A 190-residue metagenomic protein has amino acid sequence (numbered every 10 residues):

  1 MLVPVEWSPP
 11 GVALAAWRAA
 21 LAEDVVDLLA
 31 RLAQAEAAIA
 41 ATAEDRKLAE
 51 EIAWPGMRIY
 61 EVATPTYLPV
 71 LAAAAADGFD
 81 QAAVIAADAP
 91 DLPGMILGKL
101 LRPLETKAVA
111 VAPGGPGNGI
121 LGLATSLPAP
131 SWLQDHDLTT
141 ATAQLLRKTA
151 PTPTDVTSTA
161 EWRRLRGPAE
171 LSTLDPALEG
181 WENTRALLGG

Functional and structural regions predicted by a protein language model:
M1-P9: N-terminal nucleotide-binding beta1-loop-alpha1 segment
A19-A35: A short, N-terminal amphipathic alpha-helix
Q34-E44: Short beta-strand/loop segment that forms part of the nucleotide-sugar
A49-A82, T139: Short phosphate-binding loop-to-helix
I85-A87: Active-site acidic Asp-centered loop
P90-G117: Conserved donor-nucleotide/metal-binding helix-loop-beta segment in metal-dependent transferases, i.e., the alpha-helix
T106-V109, L121-A150: Short, glycine-/small-residue-rich phosphate/pyrophosphate-handling segment
A141-G190: Conserved alpha/beta core of the MobA/IspD/sugar-nucleotide pyrophosphorylase nucleotidyltransferase superfamily
